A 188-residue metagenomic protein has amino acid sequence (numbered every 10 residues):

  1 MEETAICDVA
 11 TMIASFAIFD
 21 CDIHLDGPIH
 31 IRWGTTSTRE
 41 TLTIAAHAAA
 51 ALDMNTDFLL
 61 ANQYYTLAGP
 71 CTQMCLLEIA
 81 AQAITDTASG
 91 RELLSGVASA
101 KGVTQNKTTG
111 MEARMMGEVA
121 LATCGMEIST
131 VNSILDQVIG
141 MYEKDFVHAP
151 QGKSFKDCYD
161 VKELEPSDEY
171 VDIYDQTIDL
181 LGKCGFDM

Functional and structural regions predicted by a protein language model:
M1-A88, E92, K101-N106, A113-L121: Helix-rich catalytic cores of soluble enzyme domains
S95: Phosphate-binding/switch region of NTP-binding enzymes
V119-M188: Long, compositionally biased intrinsically disordered regions
